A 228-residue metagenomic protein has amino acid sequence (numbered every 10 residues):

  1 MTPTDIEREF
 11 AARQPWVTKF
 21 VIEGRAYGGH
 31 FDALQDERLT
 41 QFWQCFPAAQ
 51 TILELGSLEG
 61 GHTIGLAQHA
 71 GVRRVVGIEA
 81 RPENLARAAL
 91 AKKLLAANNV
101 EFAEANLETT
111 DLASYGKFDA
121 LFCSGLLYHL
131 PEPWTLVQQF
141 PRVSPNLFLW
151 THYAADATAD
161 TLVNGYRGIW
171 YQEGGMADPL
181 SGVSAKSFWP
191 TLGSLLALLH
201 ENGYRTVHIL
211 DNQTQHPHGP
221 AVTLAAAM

Functional and structural regions predicted by a protein language model:
G29-A49, G65: Conserved alpha-helix/loop element of class I SAM-dependent methyltransferases that forms part of the SAM/SAH-binding
Q50-L58: Conserved class I S-adenosyl-L-methionine
E59-G71: Conserved SAM-binding loop of SAM-dependent methyltransferases across substrates and taxa, primarily the Class I
R81: Conserved SAM/SAH-binding beta-strand->alpha-helix loop
A88-A89: Conserved SAM-binding loop
A96-E108: Conserved SAM-binding strand-loop segment of SAM-dependent methyltransferases
T109-Y115: Short conserved loop adjoining the S-adenosyl-L-methionine
F122-C123, P131-M228: S-adenosyl-L-methionine-dependent methyltransferase catalytic module, highlighting the catalytic core
